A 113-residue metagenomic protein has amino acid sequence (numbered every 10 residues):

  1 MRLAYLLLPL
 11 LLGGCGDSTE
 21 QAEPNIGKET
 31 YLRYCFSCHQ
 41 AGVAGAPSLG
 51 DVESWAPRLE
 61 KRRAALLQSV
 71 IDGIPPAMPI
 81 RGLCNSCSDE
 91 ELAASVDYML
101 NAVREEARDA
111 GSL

Functional and structural regions predicted by a protein language model:
A4-G13: Bacterial N-terminal signal peptides
C15-T19: Bacterial signal peptide processing site
P24-L32, N101, E105: Short sequence/structural segments immediately N-terminal
I26-K28, H39-Q68: Gly/Gly-Pro-rich "capping" loops immediately C-terminal to redox-active cysteine motifs in periplasmic/lumenal
Y34, A41-G45, S69, G73 (+1 more regions): A short secondary-structure junction motif
Y34-A41, S95, M99: The canonical Cys-X-X-Cys-His
S69-A93, M99-A102, E106-L113: Axial heme c-ligation environment in periplasmic c-type cytochrome domains
